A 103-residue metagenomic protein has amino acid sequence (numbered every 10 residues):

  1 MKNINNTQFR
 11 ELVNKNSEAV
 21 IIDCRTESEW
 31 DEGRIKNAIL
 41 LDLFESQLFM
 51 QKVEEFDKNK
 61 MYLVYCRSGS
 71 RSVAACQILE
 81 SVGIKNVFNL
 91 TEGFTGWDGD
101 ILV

Functional and structural regions predicted by a protein language model:
M1-A19, E27-M61, S70-V103: Rhodanese-like catalytic fold shared by cysteine-dependent sulfurtransferases and DSP/PTP-type phosphatases
Y65: Short, surface-exposed ligand- or partner-binding patches at beta-edge/loop junctions that are enriched in aromatics
